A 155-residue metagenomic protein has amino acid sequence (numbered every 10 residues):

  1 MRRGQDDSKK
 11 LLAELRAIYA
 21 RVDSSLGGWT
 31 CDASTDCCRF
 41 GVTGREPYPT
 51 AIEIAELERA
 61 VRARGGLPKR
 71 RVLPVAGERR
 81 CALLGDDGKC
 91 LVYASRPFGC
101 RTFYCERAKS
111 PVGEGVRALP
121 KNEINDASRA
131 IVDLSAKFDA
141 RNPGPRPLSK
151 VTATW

Functional and structural regions predicted by a protein language model:
M1-W155: Short loop/turn segments that flank or connect secondary-structure elements
